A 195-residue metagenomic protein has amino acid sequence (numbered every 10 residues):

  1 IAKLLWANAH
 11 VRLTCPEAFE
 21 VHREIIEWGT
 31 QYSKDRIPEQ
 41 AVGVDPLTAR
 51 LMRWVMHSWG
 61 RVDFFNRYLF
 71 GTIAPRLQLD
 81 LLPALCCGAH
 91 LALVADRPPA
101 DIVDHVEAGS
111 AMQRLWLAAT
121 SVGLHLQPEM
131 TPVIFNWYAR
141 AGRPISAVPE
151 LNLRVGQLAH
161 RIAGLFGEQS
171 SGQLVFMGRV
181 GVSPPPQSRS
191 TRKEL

Functional and structural regions predicted by a protein language model:
I1-L195: Acidic, surface-exposed loops and disordered segments
